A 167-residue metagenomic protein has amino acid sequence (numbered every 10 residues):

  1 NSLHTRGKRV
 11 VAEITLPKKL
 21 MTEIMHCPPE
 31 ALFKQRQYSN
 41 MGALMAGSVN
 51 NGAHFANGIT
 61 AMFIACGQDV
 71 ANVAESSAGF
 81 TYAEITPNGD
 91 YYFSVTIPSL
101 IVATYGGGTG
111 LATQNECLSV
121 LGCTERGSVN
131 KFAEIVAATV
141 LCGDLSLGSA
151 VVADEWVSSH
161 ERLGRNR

Functional and structural regions predicted by a protein language model:
N1-T109: Glycine-rich anion/phosphate-binding loop at the beta-strand->alpha-helix junction
Y92-R167: Internal helix-turn-beta structural module
